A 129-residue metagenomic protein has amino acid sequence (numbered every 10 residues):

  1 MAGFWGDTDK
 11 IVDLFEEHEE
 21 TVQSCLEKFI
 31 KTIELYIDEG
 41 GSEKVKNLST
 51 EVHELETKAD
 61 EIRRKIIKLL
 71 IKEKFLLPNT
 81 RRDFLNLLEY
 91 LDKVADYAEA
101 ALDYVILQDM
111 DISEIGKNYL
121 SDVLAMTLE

Functional and structural regions predicted by a protein language model:
M1-E129: Cytosolic, long alpha-helical scaffolding segments
